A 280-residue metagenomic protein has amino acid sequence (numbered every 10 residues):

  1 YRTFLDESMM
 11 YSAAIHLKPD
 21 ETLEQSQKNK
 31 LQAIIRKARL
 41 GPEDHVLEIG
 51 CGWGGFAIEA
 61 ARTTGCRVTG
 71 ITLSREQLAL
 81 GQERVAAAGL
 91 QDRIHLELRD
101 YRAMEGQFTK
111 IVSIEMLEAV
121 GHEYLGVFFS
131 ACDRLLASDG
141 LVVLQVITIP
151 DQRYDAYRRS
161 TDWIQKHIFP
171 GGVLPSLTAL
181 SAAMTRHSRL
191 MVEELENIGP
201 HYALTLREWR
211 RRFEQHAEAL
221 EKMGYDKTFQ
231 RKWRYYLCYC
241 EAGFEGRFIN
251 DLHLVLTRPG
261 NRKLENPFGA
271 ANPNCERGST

Functional and structural regions predicted by a protein language model:
Y1-K37: Conserved Class I S-adenosyl-L-methionine-dependent methyltransferase catalytic core
P42-G52: Conserved class I S-adenosyl-L-methionine
W53-G65: Conserved SAM-binding loop of SAM-dependent methyltransferases across substrates and taxa, primarily the Class I
G81-Q82: Conserved SAM-binding loop
R102-I111: A short acidic, Gly/Pro-enriched loop at the edge of an enzyme's catalytic core that lines a small-molecule cofactor
G126-S138: A short glycine-rich, Lys/Arg-flanked "PGG" loop and its adjoining helix->strand segment in the class I
D139-I147: Conserved beta-strand signature within the Rossmann-like core of class I S-adenosyl-L-methionine
T148-K263, C275: Substrate-binding/catalytic lobe of Class I Rossmann-like enzymes that use SAM or dcSAM, i.e., the mid-to-C-terminal
